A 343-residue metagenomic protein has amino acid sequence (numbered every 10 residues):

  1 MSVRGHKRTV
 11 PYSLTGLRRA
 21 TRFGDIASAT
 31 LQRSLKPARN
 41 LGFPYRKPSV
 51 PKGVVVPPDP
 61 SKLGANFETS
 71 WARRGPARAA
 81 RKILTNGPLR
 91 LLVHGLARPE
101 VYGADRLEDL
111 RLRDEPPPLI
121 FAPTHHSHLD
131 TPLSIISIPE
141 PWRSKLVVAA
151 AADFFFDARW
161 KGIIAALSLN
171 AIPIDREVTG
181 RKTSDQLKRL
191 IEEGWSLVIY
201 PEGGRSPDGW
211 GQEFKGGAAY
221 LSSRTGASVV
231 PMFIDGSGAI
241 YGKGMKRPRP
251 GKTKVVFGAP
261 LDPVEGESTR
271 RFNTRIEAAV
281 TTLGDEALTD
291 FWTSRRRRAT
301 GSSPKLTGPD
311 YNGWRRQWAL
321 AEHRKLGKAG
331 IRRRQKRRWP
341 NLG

Functional and structural regions predicted by a protein language model:
S2-D59, L63, F67-T69, R73 (+1 more regions): Non-catalytic C-terminal accessory region of glycerolipid acyltransferases and related lyso-lipid remodeling enzymes
G24-S28, G75-R98, D157-L169, M245-K252 (+2 more regions): Alpha-helical membrane-targeting segments
A77-R78, V93-E100, H125, P173-V178 (+2 more regions): Short, flexible loop segments at the rims of nucleotide/cofactor-binding pockets, characterized by
A80, L84, T179, S268: Soluble or luminal CAZymes and related metallo-dependent hydrolases
R90-H125: Helix-to-loop junction immediately C-terminal to a conserved catalytic motif
V101, V148, A171-P173, V229-P231 (+1 more regions): Conserved beta-strand scaffold positions in the cores of enzyme catalytic domains, especially in NTP/NDP-utilizing
G103, L133, K182-Q186: Well-ordered alpha-helical segments embedded in enzymatic catalytic cores
R113-E177: Catalytic core of membrane glycerolipid acyltransferases/transacylases, capturing the structured, soluble-facing
